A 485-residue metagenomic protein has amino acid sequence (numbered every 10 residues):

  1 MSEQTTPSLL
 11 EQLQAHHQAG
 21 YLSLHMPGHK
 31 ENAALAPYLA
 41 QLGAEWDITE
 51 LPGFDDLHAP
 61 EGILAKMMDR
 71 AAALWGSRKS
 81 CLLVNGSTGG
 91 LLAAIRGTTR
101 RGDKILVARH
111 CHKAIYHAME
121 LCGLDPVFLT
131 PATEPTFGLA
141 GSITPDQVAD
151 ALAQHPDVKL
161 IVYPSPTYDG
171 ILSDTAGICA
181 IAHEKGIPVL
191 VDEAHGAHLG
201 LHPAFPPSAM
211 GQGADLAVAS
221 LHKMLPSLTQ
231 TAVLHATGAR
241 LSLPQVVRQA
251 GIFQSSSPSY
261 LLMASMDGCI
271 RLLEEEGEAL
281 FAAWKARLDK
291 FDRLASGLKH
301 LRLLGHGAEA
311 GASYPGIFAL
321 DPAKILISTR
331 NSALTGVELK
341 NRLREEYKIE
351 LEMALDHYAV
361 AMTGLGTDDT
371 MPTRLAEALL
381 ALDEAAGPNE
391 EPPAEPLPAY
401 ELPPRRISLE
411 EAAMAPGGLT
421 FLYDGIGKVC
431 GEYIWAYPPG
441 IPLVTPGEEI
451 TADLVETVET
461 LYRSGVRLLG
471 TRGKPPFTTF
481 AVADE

Functional and structural regions predicted by a protein language model:
M1-G62, P439: N-terminal "arm"/small-domain region of PLP-dependent enzymes with the aminotransferase-like
T6-Q14, Y38, S77, S87-G305 (+1 more regions): Conserved PLP-enzyme active-site core in the AAT-like
M26-H29, H306-A308, T471-P476: Short coil/turn segments at secondary-structure boundaries
E31, Y168, K223-M224, A239-L241 (+7 more regions): Short, glycine-/Ser/Thr-/acidic-enriched flexible segments
A44-G86: Conserved N-terminal alpha-helix of the aminotransferase class I/II PLP-enzyme fold
F54, C81-L83, I161-P164, L326 (+1 more regions): Short glycine-rich or small-residue beta-strand-to-loop segments that form or flank ligand, phosphate, metal/Fe-S
K290-T471: Conserved C-terminal alpha-helix-loop-beta "cap" of PLP-dependent enzymes that closes/shapes the active-site mouth
R467-E485: Charge-dense polyanion-binding interfaces
